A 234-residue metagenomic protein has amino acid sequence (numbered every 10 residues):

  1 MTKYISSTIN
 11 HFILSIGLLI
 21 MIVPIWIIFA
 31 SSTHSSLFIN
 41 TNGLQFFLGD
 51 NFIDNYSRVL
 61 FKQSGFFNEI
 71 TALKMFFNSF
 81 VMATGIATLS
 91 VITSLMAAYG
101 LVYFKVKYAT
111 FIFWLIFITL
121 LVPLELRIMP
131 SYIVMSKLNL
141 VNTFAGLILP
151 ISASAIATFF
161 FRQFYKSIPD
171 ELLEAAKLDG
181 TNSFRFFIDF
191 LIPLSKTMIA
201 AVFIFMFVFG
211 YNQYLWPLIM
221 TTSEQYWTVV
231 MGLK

Functional and structural regions predicted by a protein language model:
K3-K234: A structural signal for multi-pass alpha-helical bundles of membrane permease subunits that mediate small-molecule
